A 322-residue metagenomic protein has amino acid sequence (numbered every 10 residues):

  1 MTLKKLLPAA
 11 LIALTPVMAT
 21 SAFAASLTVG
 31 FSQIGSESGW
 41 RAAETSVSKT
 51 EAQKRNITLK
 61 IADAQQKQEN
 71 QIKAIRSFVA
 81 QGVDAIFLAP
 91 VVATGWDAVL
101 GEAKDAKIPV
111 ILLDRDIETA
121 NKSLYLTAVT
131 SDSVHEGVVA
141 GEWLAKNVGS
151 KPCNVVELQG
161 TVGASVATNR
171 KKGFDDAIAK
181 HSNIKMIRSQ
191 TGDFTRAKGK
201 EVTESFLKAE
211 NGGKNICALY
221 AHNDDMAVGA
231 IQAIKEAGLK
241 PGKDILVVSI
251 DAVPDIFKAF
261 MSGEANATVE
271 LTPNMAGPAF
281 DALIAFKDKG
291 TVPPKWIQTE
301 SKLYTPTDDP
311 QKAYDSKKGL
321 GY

Functional and structural regions predicted by a protein language model:
M1-F23: Gram-negative bacterial Sec-dependent N-terminal signal peptides
L27, L158, V162, V166 (+3 more regions): Hinge/cleft segment of the Venus flytrap/periplasmic-binding protein
T28-R55, L59-S77, Q81-V83, A89-T94 (+4 more regions): Extracytoplasmic "Venus flytrap"
V29, Q71, A128-V155, K198-V202 (+2 more regions): Hydrophobic alpha-helical segments within soluble ligand-binding/sensing domains
W40-I57, E136-A140, S165-I184, K198-T203 (+1 more regions): Short, solvent-exposed amphipathic alpha-helices that sit in or adjacent to ligand/effector-binding or catalytic
L59, K107-V110, M186: Hydrophobic beta-strand scaffold residues
L88-D105, F174, I187-R188, G192-K258: Hydrophobic alpha-helical
T94, A98-H135, K146, N154 (+4 more regions): Flexible loop/hinge segments that line or gate small-molecule binding clefts
